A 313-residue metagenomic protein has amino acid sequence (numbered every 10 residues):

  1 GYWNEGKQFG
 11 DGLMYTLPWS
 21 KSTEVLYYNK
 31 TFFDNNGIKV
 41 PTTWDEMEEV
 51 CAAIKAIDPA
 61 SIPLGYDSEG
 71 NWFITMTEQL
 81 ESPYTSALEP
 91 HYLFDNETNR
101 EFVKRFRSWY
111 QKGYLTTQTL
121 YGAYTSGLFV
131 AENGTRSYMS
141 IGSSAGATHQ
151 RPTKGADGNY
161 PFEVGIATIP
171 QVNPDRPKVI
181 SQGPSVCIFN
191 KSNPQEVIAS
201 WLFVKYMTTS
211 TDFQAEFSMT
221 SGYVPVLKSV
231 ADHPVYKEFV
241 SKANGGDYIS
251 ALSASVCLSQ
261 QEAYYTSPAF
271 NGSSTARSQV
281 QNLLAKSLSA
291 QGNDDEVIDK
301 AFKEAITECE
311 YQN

Functional and structural regions predicted by a protein language model:
G1-T23, K39, P161-P170, E238 (+1 more regions): Hinge/lid segment of periplasmic solute-binding proteins
Y2-E24, E48-Y92, R107: Extracytoplasmic/periplasmic solute-binding protein
G12, N35-N36, K112-L115, G155-V226 (+1 more regions): Extracytoplasmic/periplasmic substrate-recognition and gating elements
T16-P18, I180, G245-A305: C-terminal capping/gating helix-and-loop segments adjacent to ligand/active sites or protein-protein/ligand interfaces
E24-Y28, T77, V186-I188: Short glycine- and hydrophobic/aromatic-rich loop-to-beta-strand nucleating segment in the catalytic cores
F32-F33, A52-A56, A123-S140, N282 (+1 more regions): Short helices/loops that flank or line small-molecule/ion binding pockets
C51, P90-L120, I169: Glycine-centered hinge/linker elements that transmit conformational signals in sensory and ligand-binding systems
E69, I141-Q150, P184: Beta->alpha turn/N-cap motifs
